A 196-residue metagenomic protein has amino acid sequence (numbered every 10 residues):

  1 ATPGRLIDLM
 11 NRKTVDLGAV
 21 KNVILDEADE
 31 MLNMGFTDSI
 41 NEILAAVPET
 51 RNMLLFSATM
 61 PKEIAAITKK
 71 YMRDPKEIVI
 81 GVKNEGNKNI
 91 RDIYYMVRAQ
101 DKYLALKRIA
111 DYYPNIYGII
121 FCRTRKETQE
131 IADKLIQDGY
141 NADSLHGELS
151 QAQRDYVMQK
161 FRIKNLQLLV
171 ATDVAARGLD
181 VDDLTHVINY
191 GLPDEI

Functional and structural regions predicted by a protein language model:
A1-I196: Conserved helicase RecA-like core
